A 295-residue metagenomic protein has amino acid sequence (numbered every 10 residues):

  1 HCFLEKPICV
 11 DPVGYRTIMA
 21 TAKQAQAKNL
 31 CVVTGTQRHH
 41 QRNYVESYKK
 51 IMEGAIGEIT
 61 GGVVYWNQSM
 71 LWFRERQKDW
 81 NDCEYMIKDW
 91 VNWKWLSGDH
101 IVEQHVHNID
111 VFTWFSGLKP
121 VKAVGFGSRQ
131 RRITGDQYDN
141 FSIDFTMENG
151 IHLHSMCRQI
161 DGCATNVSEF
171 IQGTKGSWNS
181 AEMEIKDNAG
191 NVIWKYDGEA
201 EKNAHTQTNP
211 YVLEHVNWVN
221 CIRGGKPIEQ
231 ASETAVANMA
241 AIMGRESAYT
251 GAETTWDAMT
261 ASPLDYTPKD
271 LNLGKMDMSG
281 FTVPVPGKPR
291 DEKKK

Functional and structural regions predicted by a protein language model:
L4, V10, V32-T34, S180: Hydrophobic residues in well-ordered beta-strands that form the structural core
I8-L30: Rossmann-fold NAD(P)-binding glycine/threonine-rich loop
C9-G14, Q37-H40, Y65-Q68, E233-N238: Short, solvent-exposed turn/loop segments enriched in Gly/Ser/Thr/Pro and often Arg
A25-T34, R38-G135, I143, D161-C163 (+5 more regions): Predominantly a Rossmann-like dinucleotide-binding segment in NAD(P)-dependent oxidoreductases
E103, H107-P120, V124, N140 (+1 more regions): C-terminal helical cap and adjacent loop that interface with cofactors, partners, or active-site loops
E148-H152, K175-G176: Glycine-centered tight beta-turn/hairpin loop motif at sheet-sheet or coil-to-beta transitions
L153-S155, D161: Phosphate/diphosphate-binding loops
